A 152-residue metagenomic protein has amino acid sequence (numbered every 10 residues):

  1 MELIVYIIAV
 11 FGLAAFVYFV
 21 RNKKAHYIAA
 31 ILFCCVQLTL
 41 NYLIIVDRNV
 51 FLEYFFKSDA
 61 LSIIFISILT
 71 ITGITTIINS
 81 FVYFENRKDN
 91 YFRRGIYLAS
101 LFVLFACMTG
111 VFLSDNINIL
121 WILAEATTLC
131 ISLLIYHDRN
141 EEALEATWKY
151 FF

Functional and structural regions predicted by a protein language model:
M1-A99: Transmembrane helix-loop-helix hairpins at membrane boundaries of multipass inner-membrane proteins
I96-V103, C107-F152: Alpha-helical multi-pass transmembrane bundles of energy-transducing inner-membrane proteins
